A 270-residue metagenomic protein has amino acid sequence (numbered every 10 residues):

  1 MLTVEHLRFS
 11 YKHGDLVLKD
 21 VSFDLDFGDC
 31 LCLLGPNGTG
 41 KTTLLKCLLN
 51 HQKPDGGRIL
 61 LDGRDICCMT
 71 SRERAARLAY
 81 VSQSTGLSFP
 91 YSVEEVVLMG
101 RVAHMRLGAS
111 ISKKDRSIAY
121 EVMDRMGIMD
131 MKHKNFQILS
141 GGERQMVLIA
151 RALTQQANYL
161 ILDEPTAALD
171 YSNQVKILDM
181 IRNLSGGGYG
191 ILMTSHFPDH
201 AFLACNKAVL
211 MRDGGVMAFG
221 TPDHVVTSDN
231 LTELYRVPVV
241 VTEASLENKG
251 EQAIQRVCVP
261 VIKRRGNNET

Functional and structural regions predicted by a protein language model:
M1-V4, R8-D20, F27, T70 (+1 more regions): A short, flexible loop at the N-terminus of ABC-type nucleotide-binding domains that lies
L34-P36: The feature captures the beta-strand-to-loop junction immediately N-terminal to the Walker
L49: Helix-to-loop junction immediately C-terminal to a conserved catalytic motif
G57-D65, R74: Conserved ABC transporter NBD signature motif
N135-L139, E143: Conserved ABC ATPase signature
L160-D163: Catalytic Walker B motif of ABC-type/P-loop ATPase nucleotide-binding domains
Y235-T270: ABC ATPase nucleotide-binding domains
